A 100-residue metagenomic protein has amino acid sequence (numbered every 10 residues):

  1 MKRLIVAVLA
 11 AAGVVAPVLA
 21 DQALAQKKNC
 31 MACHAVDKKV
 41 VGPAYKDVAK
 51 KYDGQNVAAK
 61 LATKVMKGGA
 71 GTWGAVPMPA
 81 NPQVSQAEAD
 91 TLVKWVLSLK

Functional and structural regions predicted by a protein language model:
M1-D21, K100: N-terminal export/targeting leaders of redox proteins
L19-V36: Sequence/structural segment immediately N-terminal to covalent heme-attachment motifs in c-type and related
A32, V40-K50, K64-V93: Axial heme c-ligation environment in periplasmic c-type cytochrome domains
H34, L97-K100: Protein kinase-like catalytic domain
K50-N56: Conserved helix-turn-beta segment immediately C-terminal to the redox Cys motif in thioredoxin-like folds
